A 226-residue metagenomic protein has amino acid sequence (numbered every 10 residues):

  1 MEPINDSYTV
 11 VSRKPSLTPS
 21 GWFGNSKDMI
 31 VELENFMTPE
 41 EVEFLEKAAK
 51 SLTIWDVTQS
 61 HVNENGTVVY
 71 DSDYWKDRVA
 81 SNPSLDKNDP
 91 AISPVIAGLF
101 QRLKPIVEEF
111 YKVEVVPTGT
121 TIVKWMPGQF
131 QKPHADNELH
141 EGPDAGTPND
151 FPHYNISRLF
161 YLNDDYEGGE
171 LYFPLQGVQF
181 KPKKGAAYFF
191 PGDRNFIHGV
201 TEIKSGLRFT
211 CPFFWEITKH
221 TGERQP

Functional and structural regions predicted by a protein language model:
E2-F110, T121: Non-heme Fe(II)/2-oxoglutarate
L33-F36, D89-F100, I106-V113, T121 (+5 more regions): Preference for well-ordered, secondary-structure-rich cores of eukaryotic proteins
M37, A49, N137, L162 (+1 more regions): Short beta-strand segments enriched in hydrophobic/aromatic residues within well-folded beta-rich domains
S51, P127-G128, Y161-D165, D193-R194: Glycine-rich, acidic and aromatic/proline-enriched surface loops and short helix-turn segments that act as binding
V123-F151: Conserved short histidine dyad/triad with adjacent acidic residue
D144-G146, D150, Y154, D165-P226: Catalytic core of Fe(II)/2-oxoglutarate
Y154-F160: Short, well-structured beta-strand
